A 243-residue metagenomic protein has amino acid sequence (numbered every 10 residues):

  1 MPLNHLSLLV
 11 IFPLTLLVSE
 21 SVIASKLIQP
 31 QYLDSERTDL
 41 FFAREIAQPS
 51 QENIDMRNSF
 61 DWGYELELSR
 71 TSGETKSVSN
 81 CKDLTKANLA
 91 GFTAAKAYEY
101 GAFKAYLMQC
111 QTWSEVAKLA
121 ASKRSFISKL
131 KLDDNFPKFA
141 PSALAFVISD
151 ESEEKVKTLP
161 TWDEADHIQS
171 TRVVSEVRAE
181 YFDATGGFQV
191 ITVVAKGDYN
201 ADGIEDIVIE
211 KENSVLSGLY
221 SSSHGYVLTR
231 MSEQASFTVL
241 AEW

Functional and structural regions predicted by a protein language model:
M1-V10: Bacterial N-terminal signal peptides that target proteins for export
I11-F12, V22-I23: Cleavable N-terminal signal peptides
S25-G197, E210-W243: Beta-propeller-forming repeat regions
D202: Acidic carboxylate motifs that coordinate Ca2+ or other divalent cations, activating on Asp/Glu
D206: Acidic Asp/Glu-based divalent-cation binding sites
